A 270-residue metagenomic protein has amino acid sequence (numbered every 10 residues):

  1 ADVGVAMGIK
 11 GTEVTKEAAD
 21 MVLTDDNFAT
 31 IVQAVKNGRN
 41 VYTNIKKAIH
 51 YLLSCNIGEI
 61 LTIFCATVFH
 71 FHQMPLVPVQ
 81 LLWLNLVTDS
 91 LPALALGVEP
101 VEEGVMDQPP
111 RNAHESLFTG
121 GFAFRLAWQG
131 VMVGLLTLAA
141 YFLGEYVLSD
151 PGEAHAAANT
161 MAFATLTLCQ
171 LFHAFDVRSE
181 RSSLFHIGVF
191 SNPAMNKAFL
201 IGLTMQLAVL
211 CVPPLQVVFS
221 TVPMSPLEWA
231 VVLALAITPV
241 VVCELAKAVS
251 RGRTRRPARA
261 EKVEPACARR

Functional and structural regions predicted by a protein language model:
A1: Acidic, divalent-metal-coordinating active-site segment for phosphoryl/phosphodiester hydrolysis, typified by short
G8-S182: Membrane-embedded transport module
G97, A164-R270: C-terminal transmembrane module of polytopic membrane proteins
